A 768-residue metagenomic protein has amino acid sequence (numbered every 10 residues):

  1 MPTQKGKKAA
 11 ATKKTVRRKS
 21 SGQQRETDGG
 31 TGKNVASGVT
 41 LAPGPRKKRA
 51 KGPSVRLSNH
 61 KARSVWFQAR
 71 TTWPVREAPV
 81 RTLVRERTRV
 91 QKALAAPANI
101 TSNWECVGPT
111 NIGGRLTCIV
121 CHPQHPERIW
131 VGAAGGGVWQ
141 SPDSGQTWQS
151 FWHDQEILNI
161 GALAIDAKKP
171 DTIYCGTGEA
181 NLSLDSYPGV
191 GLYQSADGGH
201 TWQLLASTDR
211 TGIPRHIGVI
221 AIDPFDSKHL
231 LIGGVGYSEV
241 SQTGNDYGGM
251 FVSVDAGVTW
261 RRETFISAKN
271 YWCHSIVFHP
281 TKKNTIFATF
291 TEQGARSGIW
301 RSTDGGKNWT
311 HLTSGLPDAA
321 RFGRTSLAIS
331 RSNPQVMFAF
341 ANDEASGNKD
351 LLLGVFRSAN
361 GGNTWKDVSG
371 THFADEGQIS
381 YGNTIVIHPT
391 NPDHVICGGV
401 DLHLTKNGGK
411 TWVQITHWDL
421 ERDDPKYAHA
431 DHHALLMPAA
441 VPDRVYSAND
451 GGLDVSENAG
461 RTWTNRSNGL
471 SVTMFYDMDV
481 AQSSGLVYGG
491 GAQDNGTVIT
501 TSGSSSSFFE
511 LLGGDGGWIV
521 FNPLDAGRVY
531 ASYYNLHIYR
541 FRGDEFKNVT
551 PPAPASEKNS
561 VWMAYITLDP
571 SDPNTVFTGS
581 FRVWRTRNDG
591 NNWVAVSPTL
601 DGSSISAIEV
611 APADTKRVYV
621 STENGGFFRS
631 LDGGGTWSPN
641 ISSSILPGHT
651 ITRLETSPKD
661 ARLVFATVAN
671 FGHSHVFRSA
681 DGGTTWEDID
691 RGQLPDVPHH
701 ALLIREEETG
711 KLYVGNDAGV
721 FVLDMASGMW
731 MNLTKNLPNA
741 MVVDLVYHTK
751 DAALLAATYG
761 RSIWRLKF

Functional and structural regions predicted by a protein language model:
Q4-K19: Intrinsically disordered, polybasic Lys/Arg-rich low-complexity tracts
Q24: Cationic, low-complexity basic patches in intrinsically disordered or flexible, solvent-exposed regions
G32-F768: Beta-propeller blade termini and top-face loops
